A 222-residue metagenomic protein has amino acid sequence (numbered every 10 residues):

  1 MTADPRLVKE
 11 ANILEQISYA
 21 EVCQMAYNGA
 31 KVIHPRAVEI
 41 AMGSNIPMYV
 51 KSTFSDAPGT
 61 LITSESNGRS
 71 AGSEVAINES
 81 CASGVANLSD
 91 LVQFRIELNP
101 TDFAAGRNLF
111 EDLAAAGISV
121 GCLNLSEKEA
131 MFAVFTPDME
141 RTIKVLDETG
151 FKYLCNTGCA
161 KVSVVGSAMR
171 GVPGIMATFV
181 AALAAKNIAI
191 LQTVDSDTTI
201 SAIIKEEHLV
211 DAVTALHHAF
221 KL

Functional and structural regions predicted by a protein language model:
M1-D195, I200-L222: C-terminal catalytic "cap/lid" subdomain
